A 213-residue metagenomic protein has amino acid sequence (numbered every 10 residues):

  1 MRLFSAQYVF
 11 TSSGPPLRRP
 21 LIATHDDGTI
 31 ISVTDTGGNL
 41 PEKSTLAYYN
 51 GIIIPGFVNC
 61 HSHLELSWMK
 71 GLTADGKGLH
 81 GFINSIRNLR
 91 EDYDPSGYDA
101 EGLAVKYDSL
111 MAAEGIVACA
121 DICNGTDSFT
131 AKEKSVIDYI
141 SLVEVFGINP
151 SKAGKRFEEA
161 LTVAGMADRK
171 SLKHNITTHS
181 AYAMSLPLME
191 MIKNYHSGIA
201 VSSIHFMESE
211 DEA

Functional and structural regions predicted by a protein language model:
M1-L3, V9-I54, I176: Histidine-rich, glycine-flanked metal-binding segment
R2, H174, A200-S202: Generic beta-sheet signal
V9, H63, C123, A181 (+1 more regions): Catalytic metal-binding/acid-base residues of hydrolase active sites
P55-S67, V201-E210: Histidine-centered catalytic micro-motifs
L64-G71, K152, P187, A213: Short, function-defining helix-loop hinge/capping sites that tune catalysis or transport
E65, D127, A183-M184, S209-D211: Active-site environment of divalent metal-dependent phosphoester hydrolases
W68-G102, I140-F146, S209-A213: Active-site gating loops and adjacent loop-to-helix segments of metal-dependent hydrolytic enzymes
Y93-G198: Active-site loop-helix segments enriched in His/Asp/Glu that coordinate and activate a nucleophilic water at divalent
